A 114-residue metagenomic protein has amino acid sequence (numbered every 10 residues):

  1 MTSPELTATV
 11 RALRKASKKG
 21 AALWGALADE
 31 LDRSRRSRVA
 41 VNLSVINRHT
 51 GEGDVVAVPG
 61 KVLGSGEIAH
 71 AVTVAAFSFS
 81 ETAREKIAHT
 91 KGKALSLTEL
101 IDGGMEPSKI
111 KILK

Functional and structural regions predicted by a protein language model:
M1-K114: Extended polybasic, low-complexity segments that bind anionic RNA or targeting/receptor surfaces
